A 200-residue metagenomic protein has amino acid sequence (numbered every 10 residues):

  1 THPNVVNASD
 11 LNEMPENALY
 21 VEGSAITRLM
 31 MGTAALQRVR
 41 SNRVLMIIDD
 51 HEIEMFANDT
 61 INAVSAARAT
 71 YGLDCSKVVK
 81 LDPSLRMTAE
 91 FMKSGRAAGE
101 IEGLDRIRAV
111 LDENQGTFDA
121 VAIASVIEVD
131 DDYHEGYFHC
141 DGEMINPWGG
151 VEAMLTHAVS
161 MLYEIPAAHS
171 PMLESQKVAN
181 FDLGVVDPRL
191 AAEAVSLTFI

Functional and structural regions predicted by a protein language model:
T1-G149: Metallocofactor- and cofactor-centric catalytic cores in central/energy metabolism, strongly enriched
L104-D105, H157, I165, H169: Aromatic-residue detector
Q115, S160-M161: Anion (oxyanion) recognition and catalysis
V121, H157-V159: Buried hydrophobic positions in well-ordered alpha/beta secondary-structure cores of metabolic enzymes
F138-P147, V151, H169, L173-N180: Metal-ion/cofactor- or nucleotide/acyl-coenzyme-handling active-site neighborhoods
I145-N146, H157, L190: Pore-lining transmembrane helices
M154: Active-site catalytic microenvironments in core metabolic enzymes, especially phosphate/sugar-handling
E164-I200: Redox- and metal-dependent alpha/beta enzyme cores, enriched for Fe-S-associated oxidoreductases and cofactor-handling
